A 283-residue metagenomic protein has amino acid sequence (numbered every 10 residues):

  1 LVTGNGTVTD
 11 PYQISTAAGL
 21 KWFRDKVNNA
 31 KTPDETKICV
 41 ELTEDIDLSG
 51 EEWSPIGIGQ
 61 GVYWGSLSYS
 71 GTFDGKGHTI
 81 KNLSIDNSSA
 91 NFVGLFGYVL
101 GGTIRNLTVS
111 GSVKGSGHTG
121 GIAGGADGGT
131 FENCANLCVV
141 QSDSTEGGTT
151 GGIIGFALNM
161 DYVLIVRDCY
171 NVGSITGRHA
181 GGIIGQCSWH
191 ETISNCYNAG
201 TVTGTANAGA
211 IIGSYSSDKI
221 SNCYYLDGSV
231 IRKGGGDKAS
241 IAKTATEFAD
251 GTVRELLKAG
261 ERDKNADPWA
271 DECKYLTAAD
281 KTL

Functional and structural regions predicted by a protein language model:
L1-L283: Surface-exposed repetitive/solenoidal architectures
